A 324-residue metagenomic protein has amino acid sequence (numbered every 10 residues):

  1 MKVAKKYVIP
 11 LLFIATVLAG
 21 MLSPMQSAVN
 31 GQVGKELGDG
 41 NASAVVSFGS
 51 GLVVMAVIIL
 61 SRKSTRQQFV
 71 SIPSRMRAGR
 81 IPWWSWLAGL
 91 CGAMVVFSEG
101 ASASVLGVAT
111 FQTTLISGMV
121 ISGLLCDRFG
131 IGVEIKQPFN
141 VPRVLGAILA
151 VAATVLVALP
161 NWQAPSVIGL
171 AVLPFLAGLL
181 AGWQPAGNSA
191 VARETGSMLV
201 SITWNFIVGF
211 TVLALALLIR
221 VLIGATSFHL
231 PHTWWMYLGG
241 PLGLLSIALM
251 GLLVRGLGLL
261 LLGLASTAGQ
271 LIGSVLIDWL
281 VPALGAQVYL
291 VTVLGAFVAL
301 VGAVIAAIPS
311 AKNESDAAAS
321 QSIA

Functional and structural regions predicted by a protein language model:
M1-V17, L124-L179, Q287, V293-A324: Juxtamembrane helix-loop boundary signature in multi-pass membrane transporters
L11-L18, G40-R62, I148-L149, L173 (+2 more regions): Hydrophobic alpha-helical transmembrane segments of multi-pass integral membrane proteins, especially transporters
L12-T16, Q68-M94, P142, G169-F175 (+1 more regions): Loop-to-transmembrane-helix transition segments
M25-G38, F97-L106, T114, F129-I131 (+3 more regions): Juxtamembrane C-cap of transmembrane helices in multi-pass membrane transport proteins
S27-D39, F69-I72, A101-S102, V155-G169 (+2 more regions): Membrane-interface helix termini and inter-helical loops of multi-pass transporters
I58-R75, S122-I135, W183-E194, L245-L257 (+1 more regions): C-terminal ends of transmembrane helices
I81-L87, K136-I148, T195-W204, G258-S266: Cytoplasmic-side transmembrane-helix entry/capping segments in multi-pass membrane proteins
A109-G118, L199-V208, L245-D278: Helix-helix packing/entry segments at the starts of transmembrane helices
